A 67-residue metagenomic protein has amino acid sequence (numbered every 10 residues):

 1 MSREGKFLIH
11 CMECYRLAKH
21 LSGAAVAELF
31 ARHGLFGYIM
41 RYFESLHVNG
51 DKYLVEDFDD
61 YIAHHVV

Functional and structural regions predicted by a protein language model:
M1-A25: N-terminal acidic leader/helix
M12, L35-F36, A63: Amphipathic alpha-helical core segments of compact helical bundles
A18, S22-L46: Amphipathic, hydrophobic secondary-structure cores in small proteins
F43-V67: Long, compositionally biased
